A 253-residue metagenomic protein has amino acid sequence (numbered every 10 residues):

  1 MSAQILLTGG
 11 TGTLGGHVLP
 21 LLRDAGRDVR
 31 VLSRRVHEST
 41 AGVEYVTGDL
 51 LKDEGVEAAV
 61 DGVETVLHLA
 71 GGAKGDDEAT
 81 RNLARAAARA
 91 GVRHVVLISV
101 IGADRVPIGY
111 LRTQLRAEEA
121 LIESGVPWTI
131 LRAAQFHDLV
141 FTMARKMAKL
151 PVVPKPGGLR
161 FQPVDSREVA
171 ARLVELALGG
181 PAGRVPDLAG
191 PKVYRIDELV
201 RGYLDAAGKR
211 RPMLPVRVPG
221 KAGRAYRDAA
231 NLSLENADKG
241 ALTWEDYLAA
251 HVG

Functional and structural regions predicted by a protein language model:
S2-A3, T11-G12, R167-G253: Mid/C-terminal beta-alpha module of Rossmann-like enzyme folds, strongest in SDR-family dehydrogenases/epimerases
S2-R27: N-terminal Rossmann NAD(P)H-binding glycine-rich loop of SDR-like oxidoreductase domains
T8, D77, P107-L115, L159-R167 (+2 more regions): Short-chain dehydrogenase/reductase
T8, L32, L69-A70, V95-V100 (+1 more regions): SDR active-site strand-loop-helix element
G9, V31-H37, D49-L51: N-terminal Rossmann-fold cofactor-binding loop
E44-V46, L50-V95, R112-E123: NAD(P)-cofactor binding segment of oxidoreductase domains
S99, R116-L139, R145: Conserved beta-loop-beta element that borders a ligand/cofactor-binding pocket
T129, T142-V164, E168: A conserved pocket-lining segment of Rossmann-fold NAD(P)-dependent short-chain dehydrogenase/reductase
